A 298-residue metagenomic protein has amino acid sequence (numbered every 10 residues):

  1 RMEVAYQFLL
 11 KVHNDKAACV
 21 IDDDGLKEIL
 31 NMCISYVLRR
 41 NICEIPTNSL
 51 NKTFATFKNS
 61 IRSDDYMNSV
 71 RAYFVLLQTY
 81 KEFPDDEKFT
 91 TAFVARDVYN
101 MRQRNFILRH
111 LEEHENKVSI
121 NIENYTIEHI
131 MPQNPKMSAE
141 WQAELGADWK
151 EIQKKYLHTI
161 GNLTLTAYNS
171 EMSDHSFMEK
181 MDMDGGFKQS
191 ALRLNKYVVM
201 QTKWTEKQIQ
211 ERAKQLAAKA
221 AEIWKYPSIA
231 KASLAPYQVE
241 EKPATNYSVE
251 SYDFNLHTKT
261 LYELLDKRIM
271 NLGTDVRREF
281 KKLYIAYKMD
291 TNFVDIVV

Functional and structural regions predicted by a protein language model:
R1-I107, M200, W204-K207, I223-K225: A cross-family structural signal marking well-folded subdomains
F8-K16, I29-R40, T56-S60, H110-H114 (+8 more regions): Generic, well-ordered alpha-helical scaffold segments in large soluble proteins
L50-N59, N124, A232-E240, A286: A glycine-rich phosphate-binding loop feature that marks nucleotide/adenosyl-phosphate handling sites
R62-V198, T202: Betabetaalpha-Me/HNH-type nuclease active-site subdomain
E206-K242: Acidic, carboxylate-rich catalytic segments that either coordinate divalent cations
V239-D266: Solvent-exposed, charged helical/coil patches that constitute nucleic-acid or partner-interaction surfaces
L272-E279: Short secondary-structure junctions
E279-V298: Short, conserved beta-strand/beta-arch hydrophobic-aromatic motifs that form part of recognition grooves or interface
